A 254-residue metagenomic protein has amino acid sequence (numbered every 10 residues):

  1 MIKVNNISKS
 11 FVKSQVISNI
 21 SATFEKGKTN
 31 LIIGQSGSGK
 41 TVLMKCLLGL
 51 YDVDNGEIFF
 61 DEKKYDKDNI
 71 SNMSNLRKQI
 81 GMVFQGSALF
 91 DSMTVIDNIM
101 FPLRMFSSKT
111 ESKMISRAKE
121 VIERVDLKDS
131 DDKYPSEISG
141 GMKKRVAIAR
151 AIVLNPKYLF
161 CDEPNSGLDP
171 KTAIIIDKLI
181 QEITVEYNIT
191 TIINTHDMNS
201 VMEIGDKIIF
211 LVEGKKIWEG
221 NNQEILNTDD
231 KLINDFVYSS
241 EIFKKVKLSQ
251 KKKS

Functional and structural regions predicted by a protein language model:
L48: Helix-to-loop junction immediately C-terminal to a conserved catalytic motif
G56-Y65: Conserved ABC transporter NBD signature motif
E111-D129: Conserved ABC ATPase "signature" region
Y134-I138, M142: Conserved ABC ATPase signature
V153-K157: A short, proline-enriched helix->beta-strand linker immediately N-terminal to the Walker B motif in ABC-type P-loop
L159-D162: Catalytic Walker B motif of ABC-type/P-loop ATPase nucleotide-binding domains
P170-T172: Helix N-cap at the start of a conserved alpha-helix in ABC-type nucleotide-binding domains
